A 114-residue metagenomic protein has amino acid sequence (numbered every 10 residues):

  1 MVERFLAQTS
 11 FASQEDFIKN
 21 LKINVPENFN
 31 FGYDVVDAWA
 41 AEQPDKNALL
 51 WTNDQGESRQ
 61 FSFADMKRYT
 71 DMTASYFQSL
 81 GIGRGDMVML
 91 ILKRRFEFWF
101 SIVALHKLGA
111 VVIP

Functional and structural regions predicted by a protein language model:
V2-Q8, E27-L49: A short N-terminal helical cap/helix-turn-helix that marks the beginning of AMP-binding/adenylate-forming
A7-S13, V88, F98: A broad, low-specificity signal for short, low-complexity segments enriched in glycine/proline and polar/charged
A12-K22: Short, contiguous pre-domain boundary segments
K22-N28, R94: Active-site diphosphate/adenylate-binding microenvironment
D45, L49-V103: Conserved AMP-binding/adenylate-forming core of the ANL superfamily
H106: Anion (oxyanion) recognition and catalysis
G109: Structured binding elements
